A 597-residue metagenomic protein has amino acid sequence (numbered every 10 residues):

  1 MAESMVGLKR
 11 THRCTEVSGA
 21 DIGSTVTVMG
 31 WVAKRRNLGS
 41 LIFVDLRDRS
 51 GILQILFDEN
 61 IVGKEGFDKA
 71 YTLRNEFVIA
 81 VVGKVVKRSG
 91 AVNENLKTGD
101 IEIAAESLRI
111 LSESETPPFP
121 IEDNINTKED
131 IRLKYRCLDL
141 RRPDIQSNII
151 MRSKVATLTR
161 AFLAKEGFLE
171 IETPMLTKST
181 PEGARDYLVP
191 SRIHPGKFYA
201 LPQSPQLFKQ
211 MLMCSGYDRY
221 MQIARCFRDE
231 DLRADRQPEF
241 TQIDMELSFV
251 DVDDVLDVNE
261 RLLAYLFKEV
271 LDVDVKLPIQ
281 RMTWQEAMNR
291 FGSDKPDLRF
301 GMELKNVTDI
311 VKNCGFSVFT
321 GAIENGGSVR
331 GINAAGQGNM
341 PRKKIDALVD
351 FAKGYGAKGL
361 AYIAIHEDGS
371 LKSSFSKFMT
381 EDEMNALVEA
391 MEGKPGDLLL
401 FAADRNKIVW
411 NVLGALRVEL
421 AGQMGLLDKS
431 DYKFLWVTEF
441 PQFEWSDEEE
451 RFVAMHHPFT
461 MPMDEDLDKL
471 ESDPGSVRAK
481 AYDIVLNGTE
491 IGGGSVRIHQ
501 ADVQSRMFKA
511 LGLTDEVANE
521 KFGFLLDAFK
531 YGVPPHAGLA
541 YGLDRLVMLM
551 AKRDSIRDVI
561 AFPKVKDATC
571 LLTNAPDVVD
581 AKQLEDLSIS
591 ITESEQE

Functional and structural regions predicted by a protein language model:
M1-E597: Class II aminoacyl-tRNA synthetase catalytic cores and aaRS-like
